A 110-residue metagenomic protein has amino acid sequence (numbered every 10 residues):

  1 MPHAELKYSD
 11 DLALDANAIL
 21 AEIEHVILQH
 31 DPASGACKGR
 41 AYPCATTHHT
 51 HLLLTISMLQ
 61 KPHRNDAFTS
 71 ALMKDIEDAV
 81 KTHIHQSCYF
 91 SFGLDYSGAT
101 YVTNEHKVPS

Functional and structural regions predicted by a protein language model:
M1-E5, D31-L59, L94-D95: Short edge beta-strands and adjacent turn/loop segments
M1-N17: N-terminal presequence-like segments and adjacent domain-start helices
L12, A45, Q60-R64, G98: Residues that cap or initiate secondary-structure elements
A13-A18, H63-T69: Short, conserved charged micro-motifs
I19-H30, T69-I84: Short, non-transmembrane amphipathic alpha-helical segments
S34-G39, F68-L72, I84-F90: Short C-terminal domain-edge/linker segments immediately following a structured domain
E77-T100: C-terminal structural segments of small proteins and small subunits
T100-S110: Short, low-complexity, polybasic intrinsically disordered segments
